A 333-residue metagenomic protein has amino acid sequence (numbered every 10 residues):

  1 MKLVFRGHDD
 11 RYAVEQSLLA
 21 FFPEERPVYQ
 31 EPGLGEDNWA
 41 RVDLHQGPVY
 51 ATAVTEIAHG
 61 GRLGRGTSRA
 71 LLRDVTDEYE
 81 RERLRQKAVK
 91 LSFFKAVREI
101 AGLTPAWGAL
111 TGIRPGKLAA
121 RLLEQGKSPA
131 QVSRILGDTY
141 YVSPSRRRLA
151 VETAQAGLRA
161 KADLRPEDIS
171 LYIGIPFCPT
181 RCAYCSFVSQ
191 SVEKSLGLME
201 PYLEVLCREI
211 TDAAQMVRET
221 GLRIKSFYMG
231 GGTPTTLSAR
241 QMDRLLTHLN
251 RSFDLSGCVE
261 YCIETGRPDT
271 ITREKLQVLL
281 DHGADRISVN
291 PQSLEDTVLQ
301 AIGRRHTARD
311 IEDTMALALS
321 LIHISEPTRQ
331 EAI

Functional and structural regions predicted by a protein language model:
M1-P23: Short, charged N-terminal beta->alpha structural module
L18, E25-E80, V89: Short, well-ordered secondary-structure micro-motifs within conserved domains or adaptor modules
V75-T104: Accessory, often N-terminal, substrate/partner-engagement and coupling regions that sit outside the core NTP/cofactor
A101-T104, E124-L171, T220-G221: N-terminal [4Fe-4S]-dependent radical SAM core
G174-S189: Local cysteine-cluster metal-coordination motifs and their immediate loop/turn environment, predominantly Fe-S cluster
S189-S325, R329: Conserved non-cysteine loop/helix-boundary elements of the Radical SAM core domain that shape
